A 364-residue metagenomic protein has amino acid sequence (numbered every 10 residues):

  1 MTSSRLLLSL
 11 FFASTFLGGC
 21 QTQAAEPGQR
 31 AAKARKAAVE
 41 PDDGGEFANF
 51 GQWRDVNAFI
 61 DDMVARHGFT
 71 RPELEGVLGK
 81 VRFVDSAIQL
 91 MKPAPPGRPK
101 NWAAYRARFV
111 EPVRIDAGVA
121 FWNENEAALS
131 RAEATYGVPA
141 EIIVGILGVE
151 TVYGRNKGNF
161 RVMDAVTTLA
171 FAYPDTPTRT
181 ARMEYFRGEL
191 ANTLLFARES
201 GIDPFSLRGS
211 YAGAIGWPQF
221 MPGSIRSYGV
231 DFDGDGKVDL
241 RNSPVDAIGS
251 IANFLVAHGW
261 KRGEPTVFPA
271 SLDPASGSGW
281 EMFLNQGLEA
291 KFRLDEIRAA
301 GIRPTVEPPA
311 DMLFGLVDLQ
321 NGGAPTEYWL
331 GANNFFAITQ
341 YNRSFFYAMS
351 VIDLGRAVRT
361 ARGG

Functional and structural regions predicted by a protein language model:
M1-L8: Bacterial N-terminal signal peptides that target proteins for export
L17-G19: C-terminal motif of bacterial Sec signal peptides marking the signal peptidase cleavage site
Q23-E133: An acidic, Gly/Ser/Thr/Pro-rich helix-cap/linker signature
L74-F83, P139-G154, T193-F196, I251-A252: Short, functionally critical alpha-helical segments immediately adjacent to catalytic or ligand/cofactor-binding
F83-L90, T151-R161, A172-P177, E199-F205 (+2 more regions): Secretory-pathway/luminal and periplasmic proteins that interact with or process carbohydrate-rich
M163-D175, I215-V230, I251: Substrate-binding/active-site groove segments that recognize and process beta-1,4-linked N-acetyl-hexosamine
D231-L240: Acidic, glycine-anchored loop motifs typical of Ca2+
D273-G364: C-terminal soluble interaction/assembly domains
